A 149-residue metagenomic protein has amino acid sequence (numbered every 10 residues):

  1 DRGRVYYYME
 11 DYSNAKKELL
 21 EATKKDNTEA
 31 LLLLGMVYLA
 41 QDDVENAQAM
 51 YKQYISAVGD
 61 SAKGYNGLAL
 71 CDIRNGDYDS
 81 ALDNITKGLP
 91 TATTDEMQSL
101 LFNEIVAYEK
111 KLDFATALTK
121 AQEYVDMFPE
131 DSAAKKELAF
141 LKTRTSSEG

Functional and structural regions predicted by a protein language model:
D1, L33-M36, G67, N103 (+1 more regions): Canonical tetratricopeptide repeat
R4, E29-L32, K63, E96-S99 (+1 more regions): Start-of-helix register in tetratricopeptide repeats
Y8-M9, A40-Q41, R74-N75, K110 (+2 more regions): Register position in tetratricopeptide repeats
E21-A22, Q53-Y54, K87-G88, E123-Y124: Canonical positions in the second alpha-helix
K24-N27, G59, T93-D95, P129: Short coil turns that delineate tetratricopeptide repeat
